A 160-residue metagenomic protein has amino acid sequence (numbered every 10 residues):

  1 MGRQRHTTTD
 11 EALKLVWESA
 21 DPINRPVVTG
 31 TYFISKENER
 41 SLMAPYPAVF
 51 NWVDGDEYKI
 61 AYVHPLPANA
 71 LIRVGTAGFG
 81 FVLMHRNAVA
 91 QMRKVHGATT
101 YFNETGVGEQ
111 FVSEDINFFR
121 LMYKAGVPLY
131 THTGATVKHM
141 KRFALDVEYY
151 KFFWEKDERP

Functional and structural regions predicted by a protein language model:
M1-Q4: Active-site acidic Asp-centered loop
H6-N103: Conserved catalytic core of nucleotide-sugar-dependent glycosyltransferases
R86-N87, Q91-P160: C-terminal catalytic/acceptor-binding lobe
